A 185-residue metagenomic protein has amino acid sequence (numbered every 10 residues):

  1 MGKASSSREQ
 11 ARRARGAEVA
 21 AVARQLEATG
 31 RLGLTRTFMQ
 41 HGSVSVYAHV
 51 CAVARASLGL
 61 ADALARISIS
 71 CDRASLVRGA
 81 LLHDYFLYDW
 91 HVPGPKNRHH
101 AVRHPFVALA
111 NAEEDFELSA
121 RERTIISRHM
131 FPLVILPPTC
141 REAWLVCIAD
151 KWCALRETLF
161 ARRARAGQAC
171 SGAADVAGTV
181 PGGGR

Functional and structural regions predicted by a protein language model:
M1-R185: Metal-dependent phosphohydrolase cores
